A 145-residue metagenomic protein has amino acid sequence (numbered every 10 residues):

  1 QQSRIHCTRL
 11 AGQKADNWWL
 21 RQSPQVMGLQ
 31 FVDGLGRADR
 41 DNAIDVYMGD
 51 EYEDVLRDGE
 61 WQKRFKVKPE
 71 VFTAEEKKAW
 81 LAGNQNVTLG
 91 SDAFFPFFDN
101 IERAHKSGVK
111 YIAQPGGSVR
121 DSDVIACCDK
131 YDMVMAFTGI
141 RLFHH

Functional and structural regions predicted by a protein language model:
Q2-H145: Feature captures the catalytic cores and cofactor-binding loops of soluble hydro-lyases/lyases that act on carboxylate
